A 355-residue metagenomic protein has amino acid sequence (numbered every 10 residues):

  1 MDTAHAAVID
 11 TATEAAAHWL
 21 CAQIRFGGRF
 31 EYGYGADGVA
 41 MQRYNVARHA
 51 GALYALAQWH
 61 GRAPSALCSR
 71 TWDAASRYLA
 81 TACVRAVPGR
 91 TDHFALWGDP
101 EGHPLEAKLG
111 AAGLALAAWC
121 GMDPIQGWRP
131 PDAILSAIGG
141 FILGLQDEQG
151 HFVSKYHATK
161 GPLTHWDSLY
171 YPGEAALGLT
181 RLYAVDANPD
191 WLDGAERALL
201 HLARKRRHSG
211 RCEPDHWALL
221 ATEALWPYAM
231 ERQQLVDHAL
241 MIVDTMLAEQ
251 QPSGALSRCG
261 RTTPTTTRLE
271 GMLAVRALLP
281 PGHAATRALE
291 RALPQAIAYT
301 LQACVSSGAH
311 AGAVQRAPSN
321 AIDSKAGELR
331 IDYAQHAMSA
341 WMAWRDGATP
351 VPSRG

Functional and structural regions predicted by a protein language model:
M1-A6, A50-L67, G113-P130, E174-A187 (+3 more regions): Well-ordered alpha-helical scaffold segments within catalytic/enzyme domains
M1-G51: A generic N-terminal leader/anchor concept
A4-L20, P64-V84, Q126-L145, A187-K205 (+3 more regions): Extended, well-ordered alpha-helical scaffold segments
V8-T11, R43-A55, H103-L114, A133 (+6 more regions): Aromatic- and histidine-enriched alpha-helix N-cap/loop-to-helix transition segments that scaffold the rims
L20-A40, A80-E106, I142-T164, D190-L220 (+2 more regions): Glycine- and aromatic-rich loop/turn segments at beta-sheet edges
Q23-F26, F30, Y44, R85 (+1 more regions): CBM-like carbohydrate-recognition segments
A40, A47-H49, L53-H93, G102-H103: Post-signal peptide N-terminal segment of secreted/secretory-pathway proteins
A117-W128, I134-L169, G173-V185, R197 (+1 more regions): Active-site lining segments of carbohydrate-active enzymes
